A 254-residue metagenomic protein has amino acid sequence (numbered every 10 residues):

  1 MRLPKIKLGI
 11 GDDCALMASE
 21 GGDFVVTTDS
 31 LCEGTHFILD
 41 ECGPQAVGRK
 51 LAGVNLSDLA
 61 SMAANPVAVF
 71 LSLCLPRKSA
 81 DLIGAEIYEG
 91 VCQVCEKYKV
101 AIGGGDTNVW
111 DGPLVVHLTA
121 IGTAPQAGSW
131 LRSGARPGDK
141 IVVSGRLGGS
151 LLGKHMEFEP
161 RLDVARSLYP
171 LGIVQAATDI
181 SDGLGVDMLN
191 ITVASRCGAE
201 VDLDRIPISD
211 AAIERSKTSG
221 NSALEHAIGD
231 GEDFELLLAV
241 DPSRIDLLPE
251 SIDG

Functional and structural regions predicted by a protein language model:
M1-A60, P125: N-terminal glycine-rich phosphate/pyrophosphate-binding loops that anchor nucleotide-derived ligands and cofactors
D12-C14, D23, L114-L118, D139 (+1 more regions): Change "...and in nucleic-acid phosphodiester-cleaving endonucleases..." to "...and in nucleic-acid processing enzymes
L16, N55, A63, I102 (+3 more regions): Residue-level signal for inorganic ion chemistry
A18-S19, L31, N65-L151: Glycine-rich anion-binding loops of enzyme active sites
F24-T27, I141-S144, L238: Short hydrophobic-aromatic micro-motifs
C42, P76-A101, V109-V116, I121 (+3 more regions): Glycine-/charge-enriched secondary-structure boundary and capping motifs
G149-A165: Short, compositionally biased
